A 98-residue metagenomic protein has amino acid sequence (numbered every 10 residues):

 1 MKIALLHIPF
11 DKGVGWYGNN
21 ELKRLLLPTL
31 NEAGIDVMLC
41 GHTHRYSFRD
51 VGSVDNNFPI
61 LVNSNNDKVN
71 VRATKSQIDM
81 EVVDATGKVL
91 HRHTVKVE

Functional and structural regions predicted by a protein language model:
M1-N56, V89-T94: His/acidic metal-ligating clusters that form di-metal
Y46-E98: Binuclear metal-dependent phosphoesterase catalytic core
